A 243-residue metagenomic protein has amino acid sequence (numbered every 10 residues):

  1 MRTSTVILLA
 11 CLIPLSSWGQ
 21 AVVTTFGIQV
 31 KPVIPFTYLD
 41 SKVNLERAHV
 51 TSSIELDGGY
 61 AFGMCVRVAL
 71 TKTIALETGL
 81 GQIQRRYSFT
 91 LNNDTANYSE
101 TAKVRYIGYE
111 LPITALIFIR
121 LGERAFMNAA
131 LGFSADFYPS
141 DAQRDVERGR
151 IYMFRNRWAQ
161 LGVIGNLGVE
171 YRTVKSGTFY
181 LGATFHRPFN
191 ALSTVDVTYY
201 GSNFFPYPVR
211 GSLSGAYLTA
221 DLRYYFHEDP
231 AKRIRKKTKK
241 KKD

Functional and structural regions predicted by a protein language model:
M1-S4, Q20: Positively charged n-region of N-terminal signal peptides that target proteins for export
S4-P14: Sec-dependent N-terminal signal peptides
I7-L9, I28, R105: Residue-level detector of alpha-helical transmembrane segments in integral membrane proteins
G19-C65, R223-R233, D243: Short glycine/proline- and aromatic-enriched beta-strand/turn motifs that initiate or cap beta-hairpins
F26, G58-M64, Y109-I113, M127 (+2 more regions): Hydrophobic, lipid-facing positions within transmembrane beta-strands of outer-membrane proteins
V30, I34-F36, R67-R144, T173-K175 (+1 more regions): Gram-negative (and chloroplast) outer-membrane scaffold detector with strong preference for beta-barrel transmembrane
F36-D57, Q84-G108, D136-Q160, A191-Y200 (+1 more regions): Extracellular/periplasm-exposed beta-strand and loop segments of Gram-negative cell-envelope proteins, dominated by
W158-Q160, G165-D243: Predominantly the C-terminal beta-signal and adjacent terminal strand-loop region of outer-membrane beta-barrel
